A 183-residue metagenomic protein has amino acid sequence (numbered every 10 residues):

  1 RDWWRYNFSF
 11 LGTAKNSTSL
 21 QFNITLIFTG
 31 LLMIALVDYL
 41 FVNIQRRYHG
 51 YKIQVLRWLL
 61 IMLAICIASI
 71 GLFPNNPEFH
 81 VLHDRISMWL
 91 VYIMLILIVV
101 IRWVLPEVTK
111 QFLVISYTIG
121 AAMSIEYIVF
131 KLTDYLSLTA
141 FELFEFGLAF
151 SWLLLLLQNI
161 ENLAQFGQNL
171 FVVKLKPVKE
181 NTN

Functional and structural regions predicted by a protein language model:
R1-N7: Membrane-helix interface motif
F10-I24, L154: Short aromatic-rich membrane-water interface segments that cap or initiate transmembrane helices in multi-pass membrane
F22-L26, L56, E78-Y92: A loop-to-helix transmembrane entry motif
L40-I65: Cytoplasmic juxtamembrane regions at transmembrane-helix boundaries
H49-V55, H83-I86, I101-G120: Membrane-helix boundary/juxtamembrane motif in polytopic membrane proteins
F73-L82, L132-A140: Membrane-interface helix caps and helix-loop-helix hairpins in membrane proteins
P106-N183: Terminal transmembrane helical module of multi-pass membrane proteins
